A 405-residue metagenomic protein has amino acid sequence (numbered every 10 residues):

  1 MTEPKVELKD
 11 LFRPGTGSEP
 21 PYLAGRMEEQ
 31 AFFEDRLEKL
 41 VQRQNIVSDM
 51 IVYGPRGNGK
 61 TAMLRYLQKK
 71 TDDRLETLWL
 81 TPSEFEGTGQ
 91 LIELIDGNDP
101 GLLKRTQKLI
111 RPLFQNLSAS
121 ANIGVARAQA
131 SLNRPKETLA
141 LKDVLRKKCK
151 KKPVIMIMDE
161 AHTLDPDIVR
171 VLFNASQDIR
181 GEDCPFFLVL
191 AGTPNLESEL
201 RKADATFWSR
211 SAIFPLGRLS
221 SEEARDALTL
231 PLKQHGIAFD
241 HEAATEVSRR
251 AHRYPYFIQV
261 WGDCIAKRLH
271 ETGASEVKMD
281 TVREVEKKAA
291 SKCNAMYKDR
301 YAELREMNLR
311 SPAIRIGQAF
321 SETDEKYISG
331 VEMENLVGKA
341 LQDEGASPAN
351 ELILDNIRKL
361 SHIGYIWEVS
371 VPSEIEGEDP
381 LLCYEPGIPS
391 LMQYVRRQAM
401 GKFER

Functional and structural regions predicted by a protein language model:
M1-S48, G364-W367, E404-R405: A short, basic N-terminal segment
N45-P166, R170, C184-F186, E351: P-loop NTPase nucleotide-binding core
T163-I168, A175-D204: Sensor-1/coupling segment of RecA-like P-loop NTPase cores
K202-G217: A short helix-turn-beta junction within AAA+ P-loop NTPase domains corresponding to the substrate/partner-engaging
L216-A243, R250, W261: Conserved small helical "lid"/interfacial subdomain of P-loop NTPases
F257-A346, N350: Winged-helix-like regulatory helical subdomains adjacent to P-loop NTPase cores
N294, P380-R405: Short, amphipathic alpha-helical interaction segments positioned at domain boundaries
D343-G364: Short amphipathic alpha-helical interaction segments
